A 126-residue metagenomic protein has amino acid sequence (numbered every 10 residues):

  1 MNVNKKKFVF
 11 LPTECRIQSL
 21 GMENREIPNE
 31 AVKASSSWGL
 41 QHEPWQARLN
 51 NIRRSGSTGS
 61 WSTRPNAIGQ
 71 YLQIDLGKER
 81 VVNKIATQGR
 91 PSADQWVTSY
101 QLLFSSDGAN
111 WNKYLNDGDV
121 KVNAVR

Functional and structural regions predicted by a protein language model:
F10-G77, R90, N116-D117: Disordered, acidic Ser/Thr/Pro-rich linker "stalks" and the adjacent N-terminal cap of the next globular domain
S36, N66-Y71, S92-R126: Trp- and acidic/polar-enriched beta-sheet ligand-binding modules for extracellular glycan and matrix recognition
